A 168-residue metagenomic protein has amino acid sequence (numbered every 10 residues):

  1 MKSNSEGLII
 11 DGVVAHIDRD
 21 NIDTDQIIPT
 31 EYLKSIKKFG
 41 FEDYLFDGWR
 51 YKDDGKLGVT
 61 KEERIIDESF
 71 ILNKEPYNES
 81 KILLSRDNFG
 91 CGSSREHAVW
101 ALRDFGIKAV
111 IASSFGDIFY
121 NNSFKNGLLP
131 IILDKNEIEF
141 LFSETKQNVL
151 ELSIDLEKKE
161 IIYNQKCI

Functional and structural regions predicted by a protein language model:
M1-I168: Fe-S-dependent hydro-lyases/dehydratases of central metabolism
